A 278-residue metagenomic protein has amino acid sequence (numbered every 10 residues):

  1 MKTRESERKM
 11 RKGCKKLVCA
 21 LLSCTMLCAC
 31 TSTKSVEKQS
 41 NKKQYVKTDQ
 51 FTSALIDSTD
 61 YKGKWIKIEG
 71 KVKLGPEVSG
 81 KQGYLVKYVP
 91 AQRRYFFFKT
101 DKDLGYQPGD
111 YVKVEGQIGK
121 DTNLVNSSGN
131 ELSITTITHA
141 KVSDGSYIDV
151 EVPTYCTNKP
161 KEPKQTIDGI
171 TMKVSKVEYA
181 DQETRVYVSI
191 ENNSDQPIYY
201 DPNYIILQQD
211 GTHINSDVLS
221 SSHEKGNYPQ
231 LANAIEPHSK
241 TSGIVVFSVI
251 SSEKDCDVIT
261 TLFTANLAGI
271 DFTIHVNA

Functional and structural regions predicted by a protein language model:
M26-A29: C-terminal motif of bacterial Sec signal peptides marking the signal peptidase cleavage site
T31-T33: Bacterial signal peptide processing site
V36-W65, T138-G145: OB-fold nucleic-acid-binding modules
K43-F51, V152-Y179: Low-complexity, acidic Ser/Thr/Pro/Gly-rich terminal tails and inter-domain linkers that flank the onset of structured
L55, W65-K67, K73-E151: OB-fold single-stranded nucleic acid-binding module
P76, T122, N193-Q196, S251: Short, acidic/polar linear motifs in exposed loop/turn regions
K81-D103, A180, E191-G243, L267-A278: The feature marks short-to-medium sequence segments in extracytoplasmic or secretory-pathway proteins
G129-I167, N203-Q208, I235-A278: Surface-exposed edge beta-strand/loop patches
